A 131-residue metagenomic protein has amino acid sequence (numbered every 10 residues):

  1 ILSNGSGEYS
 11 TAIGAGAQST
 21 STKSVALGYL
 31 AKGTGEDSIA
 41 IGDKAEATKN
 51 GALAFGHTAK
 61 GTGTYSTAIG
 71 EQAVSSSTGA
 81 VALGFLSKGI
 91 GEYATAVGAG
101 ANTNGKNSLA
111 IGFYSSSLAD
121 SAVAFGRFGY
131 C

Functional and structural regions predicted by a protein language model:
I1-C131: Periodic small-residue-enriched repeat registers in elongated scaffold domains
